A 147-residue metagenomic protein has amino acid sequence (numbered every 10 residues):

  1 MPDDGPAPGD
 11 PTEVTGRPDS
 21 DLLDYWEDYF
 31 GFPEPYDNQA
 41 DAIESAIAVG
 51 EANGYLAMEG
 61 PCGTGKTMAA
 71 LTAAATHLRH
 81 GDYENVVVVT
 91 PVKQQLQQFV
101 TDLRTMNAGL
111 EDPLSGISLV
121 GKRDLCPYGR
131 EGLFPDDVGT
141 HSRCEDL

Functional and structural regions predicted by a protein language model:
P2-Y29, P33, D82-L147: A substrate-engagement module of RecA-like helicase motors
P33-E51: N-terminal pre-P-loop "Q-motif" helix
Q39, T67-M68, V92, L96: Short alpha-helical patches at coil-to-helix transitions and adjacent helical residues in well-structured domains
G50, L78-R79, N107: N-terminal cationic-hydrophobic initiation segments that often serve targeting/anchoring roles
E51-A73: Walker A/P-loop
G54-L56, H77-V87: Short, surface-exposed connector motifs at secondary-structure boundaries
A74-L78, L103: A conserved amphipathic alpha-helix that caps or lines the catalytic cleft of carbohydrate- and lipid-modifying enzymes
